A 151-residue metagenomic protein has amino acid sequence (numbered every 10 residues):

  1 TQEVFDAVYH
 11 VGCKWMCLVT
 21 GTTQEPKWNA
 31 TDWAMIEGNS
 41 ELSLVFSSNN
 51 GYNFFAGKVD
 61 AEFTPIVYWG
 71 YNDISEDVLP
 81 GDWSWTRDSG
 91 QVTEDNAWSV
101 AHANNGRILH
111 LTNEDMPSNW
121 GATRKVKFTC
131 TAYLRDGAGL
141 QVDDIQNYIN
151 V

Functional and structural regions predicted by a protein language model:
T1-V151: Surface-exposed receptor/substrate recognition regions of extracellular proteins
